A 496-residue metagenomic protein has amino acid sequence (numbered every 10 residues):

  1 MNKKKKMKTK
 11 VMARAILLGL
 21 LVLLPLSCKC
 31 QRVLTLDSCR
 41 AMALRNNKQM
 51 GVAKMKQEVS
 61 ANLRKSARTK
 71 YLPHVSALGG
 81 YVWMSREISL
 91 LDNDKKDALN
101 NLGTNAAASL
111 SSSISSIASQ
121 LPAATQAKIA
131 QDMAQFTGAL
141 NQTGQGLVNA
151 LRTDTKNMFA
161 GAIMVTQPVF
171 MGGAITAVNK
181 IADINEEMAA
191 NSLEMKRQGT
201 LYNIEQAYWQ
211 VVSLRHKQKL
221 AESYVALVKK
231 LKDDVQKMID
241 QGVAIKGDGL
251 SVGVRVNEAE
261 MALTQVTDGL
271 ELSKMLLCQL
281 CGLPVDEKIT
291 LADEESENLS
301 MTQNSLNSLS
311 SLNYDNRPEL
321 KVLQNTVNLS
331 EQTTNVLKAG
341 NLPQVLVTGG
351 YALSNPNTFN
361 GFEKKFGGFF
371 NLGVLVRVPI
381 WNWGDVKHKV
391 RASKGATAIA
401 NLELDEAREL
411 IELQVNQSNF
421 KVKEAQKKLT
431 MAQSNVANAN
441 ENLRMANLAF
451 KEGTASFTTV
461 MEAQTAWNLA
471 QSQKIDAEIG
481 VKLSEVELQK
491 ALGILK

Functional and structural regions predicted by a protein language model:
M1-S38, L44, K496: Bacterial Sec-dependent N-terminal signal peptides
N2-T9, N62-R64, N191-L312, K421 (+3 more regions): Periplasmic alpha-helical coiled-coil/stalk elements that build and connect Gram-negative outer-membrane
C28-S89, V285, L291-N328, R408 (+1 more regions): Bacterial Sec-pathway N-terminal export signals of envelope proteins
G51, V75-S89, G146-K156, T166-M195 (+5 more regions): Small/polar (Gly/Ser/Thr/Ala-rich) solvent-exposed segments that form structured loops/beta-strands/short helices used
V52-A67, K196, Y202-K219, K230 (+6 more regions): Amphipathic alpha-helical coiled-coil segments
G79-I163, A292-Q303, N335, T348-V378: Small/polar, glycine/serine/threonine/aspartate-rich low-complexity segments that form flexible
M158-A160, Q206, S251, Q344 (+2 more regions): Transmembrane beta-barrel architecture of outer-membrane proteins
